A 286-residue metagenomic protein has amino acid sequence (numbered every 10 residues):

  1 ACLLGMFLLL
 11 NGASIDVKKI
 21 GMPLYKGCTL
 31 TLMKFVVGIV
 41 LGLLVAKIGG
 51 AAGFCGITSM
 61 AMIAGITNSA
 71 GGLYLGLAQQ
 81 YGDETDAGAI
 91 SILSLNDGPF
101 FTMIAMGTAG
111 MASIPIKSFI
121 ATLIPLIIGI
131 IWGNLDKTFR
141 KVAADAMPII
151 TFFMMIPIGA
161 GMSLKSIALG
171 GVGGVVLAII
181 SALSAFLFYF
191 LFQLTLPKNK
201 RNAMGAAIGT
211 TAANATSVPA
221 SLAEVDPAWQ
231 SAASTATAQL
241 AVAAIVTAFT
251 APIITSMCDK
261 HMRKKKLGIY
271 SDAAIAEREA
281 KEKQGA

Functional and structural regions predicted by a protein language model:
A1-C2, A13-A46, G98, M162-Q193 (+1 more regions): Entry/N-cap segments of selected transmembrane alpha helices and their immediately preceding amphipathic helices
A1-F7, G53-N68, S113-I127, V172-S184 (+1 more regions): Structural signature of hydrophobic alpha-helical transmembrane segments
A1-K26, L126-D136, M147-G170, A220-D226: Hydrophobic transmembrane alpha-helices of secondary-active transporters and Na+-translocating membrane complexes
I15-Y25, I48-T58, T67-A89, N96-G98 (+4 more regions): Juxtamembrane helix-boundary/capping and inter-helix hinge elements in multi-pass membrane proteins
M22-V36, T85-S94, V142-M154, R201-T210: Cytoplasmic-side transmembrane-helix entry/capping segments in multi-pass membrane proteins
C28-S69, V175-A228, F249-M262: Transmembrane alpha-helices that form the ion-translocation and gating core of multi-pass ion transport proteins
V40-K47, T102-M111, P157-G170, N214-T237: Hydrophobic alpha-helical transmembrane segments in multi-pass integral membrane proteins
L44-A52, G107-I124, I128, L135 (+3 more regions): Juxtamembrane and boundary regions of transmembrane helices in multi-pass small-molecule transporters and channels
